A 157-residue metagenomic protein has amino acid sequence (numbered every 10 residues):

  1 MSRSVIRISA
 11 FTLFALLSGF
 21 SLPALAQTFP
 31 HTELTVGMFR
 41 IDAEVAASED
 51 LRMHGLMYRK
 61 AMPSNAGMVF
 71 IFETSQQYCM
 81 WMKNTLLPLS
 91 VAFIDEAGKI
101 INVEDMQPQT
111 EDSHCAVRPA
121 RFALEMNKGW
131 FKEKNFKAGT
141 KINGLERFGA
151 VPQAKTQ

Functional and structural regions predicted by a protein language model:
M1-F11: Bacterial N-terminal signal peptides that target proteins for export
S9-S21: Bacterial N-terminal signal peptides
A26-Q157: Compact, glycine-rich, soluble single-domain proteins
